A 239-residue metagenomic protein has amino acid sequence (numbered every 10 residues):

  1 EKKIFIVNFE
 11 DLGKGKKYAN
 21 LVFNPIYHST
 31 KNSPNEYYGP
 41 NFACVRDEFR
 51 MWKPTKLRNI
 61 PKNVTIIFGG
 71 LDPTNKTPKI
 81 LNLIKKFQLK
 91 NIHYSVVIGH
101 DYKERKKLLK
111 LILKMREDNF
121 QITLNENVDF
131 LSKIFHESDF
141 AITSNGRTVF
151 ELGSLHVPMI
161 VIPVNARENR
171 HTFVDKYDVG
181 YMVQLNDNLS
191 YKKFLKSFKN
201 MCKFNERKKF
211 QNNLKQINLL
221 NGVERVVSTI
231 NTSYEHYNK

Functional and structural regions predicted by a protein language model:
E1, G13-N20, S29-N35, K106-K107 (+3 more regions): Short loop/helix-cap segments at secondary-structure boundaries that form the rim of catalytic
E1-V7: Short beta-strand/loop segments at the ligand-binding rim of alpha/beta enzyme cores
Y18-N75, E104-K106: A nucleotide-sugar donor-handling region in carbohydrate enzymes
K62-E137: Donor-nucleotide binding loops and adjacent catalytic segments primarily of GT-B fold Leloir glycosyltransferases
D129-H171: A donor-sugar binding/catalytic signature common to diverse glycosyltransferases and related nucleotide-sugar
R167-S197: Change "using UDP/GDP/dTDP sugars" to "using nucleotide sugars
E206-L220: A short, well-ordered alpha-helix in the C-terminal region of glycosyltransferases
L219-K239: C-terminal alpha-helical cap of glycosyltransferases
